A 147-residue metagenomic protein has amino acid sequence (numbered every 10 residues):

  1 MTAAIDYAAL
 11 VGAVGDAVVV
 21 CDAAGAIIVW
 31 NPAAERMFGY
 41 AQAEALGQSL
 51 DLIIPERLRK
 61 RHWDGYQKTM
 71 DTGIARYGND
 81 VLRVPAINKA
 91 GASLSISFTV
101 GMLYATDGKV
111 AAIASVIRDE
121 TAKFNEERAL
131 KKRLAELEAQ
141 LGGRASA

Functional and structural regions predicted by a protein language model:
T2, D6-Y7, E56-A90: Terminal output helix/cap of sensory domains in signal transduction proteins
T2-E35, G78, G142, S146: Sensory modules in modular signal-transduction proteins
I5, F124-G142: Sensory-domain boundary/capping and coupling elements
A34-A45, T106: PAS/PAS-like sensory domain cap-loop motif
E44-K60: PAS-family sensory/regulatory domains
N88-A90, T99-A105, V116: PAS-family sensory domains and close relatives that share small-molecule sensor folds
Y104-D107, T121-N125: Charged alpha-helical signal-transmission linkers that cap and connect PAS-family sensory domains
G108-D119: PAS-family sensory domains
